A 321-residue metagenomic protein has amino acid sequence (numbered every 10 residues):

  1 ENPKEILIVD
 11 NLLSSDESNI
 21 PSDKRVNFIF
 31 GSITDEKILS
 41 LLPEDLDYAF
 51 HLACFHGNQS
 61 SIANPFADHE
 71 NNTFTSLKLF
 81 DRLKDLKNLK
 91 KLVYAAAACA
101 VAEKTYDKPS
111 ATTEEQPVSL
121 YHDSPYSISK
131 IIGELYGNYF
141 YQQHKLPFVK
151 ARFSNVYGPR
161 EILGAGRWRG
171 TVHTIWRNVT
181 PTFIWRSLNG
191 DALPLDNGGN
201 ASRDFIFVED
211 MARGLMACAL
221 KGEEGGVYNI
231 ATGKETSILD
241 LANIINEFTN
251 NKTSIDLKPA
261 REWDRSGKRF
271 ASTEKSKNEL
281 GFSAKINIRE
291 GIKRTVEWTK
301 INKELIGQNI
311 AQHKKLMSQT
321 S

Functional and structural regions predicted by a protein language model:
E1-P159, N302, S318-Q319: N-terminal Rossmann-like NAD(P)+-binding domain of SDR-like oxidoreductases, especially those catalyzing
A49, M211, L215, I230 (+3 more regions): Non-catalytic, hydrophobic alpha-helical segments
K78-D81, F205, D210-R213, A217: Conserved mid-core alpha-helix of short-chain dehydrogenase/reductase
I131, H144-L146, V156-P181, N189-D191 (+5 more regions): Glycine/proline-rich active-site loop of Rossmann-fold NAD(P)-dependent oxidoreductases
S187, L215-A219, A242-I245, I292-T299: Hydrophobic "lid"/C-terminal helical patch of Rossmann-like NAD(P)-dependent dehydrogenase/epimerase domains
G198, V227-Y228, S237-N243, N250-K268 (+2 more regions): C-terminal "lid/loop" region of Rossmann-like NAD(P)-dependent oxidoreductases
V208, R261-A284, E290, R294: Conserved C-terminal active-site "lid" loop/helix of NAD(P)H-dependent oxidoreductases that clamps the redox cofactor
I288-S321: Amphipathic terminal alpha-helices
